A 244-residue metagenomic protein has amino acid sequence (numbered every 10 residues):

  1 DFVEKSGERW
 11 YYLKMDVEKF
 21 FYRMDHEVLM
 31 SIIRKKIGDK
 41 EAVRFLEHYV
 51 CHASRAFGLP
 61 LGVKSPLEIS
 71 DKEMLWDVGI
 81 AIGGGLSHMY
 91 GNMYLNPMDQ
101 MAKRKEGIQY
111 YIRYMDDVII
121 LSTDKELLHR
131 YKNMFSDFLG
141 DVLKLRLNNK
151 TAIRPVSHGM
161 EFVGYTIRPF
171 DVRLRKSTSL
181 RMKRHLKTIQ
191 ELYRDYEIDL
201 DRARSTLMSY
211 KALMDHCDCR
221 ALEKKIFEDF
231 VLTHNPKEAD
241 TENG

Functional and structural regions predicted by a protein language model:
F2-M115, I119-M134, R154, F230: Conserved polymerase palm-domain catalytic core
M24, Y49, L139-V142, H234: Prokaryotic Sec-type signal peptides and long signal-anchor helices with extended Leu/Ile/Val-rich h-regions
I32, F138-L139, G159: Residues within well-ordered alpha helices
I37, S136-K144: A common structural junction motif
L67-D77, H129-R130, L147-G244: Right-hand nucleic-acid polymerase module
R104-Y110, L143-L147, R220: Surface-exposed helix-capping loop/turn segments at secondary-structure junctions
